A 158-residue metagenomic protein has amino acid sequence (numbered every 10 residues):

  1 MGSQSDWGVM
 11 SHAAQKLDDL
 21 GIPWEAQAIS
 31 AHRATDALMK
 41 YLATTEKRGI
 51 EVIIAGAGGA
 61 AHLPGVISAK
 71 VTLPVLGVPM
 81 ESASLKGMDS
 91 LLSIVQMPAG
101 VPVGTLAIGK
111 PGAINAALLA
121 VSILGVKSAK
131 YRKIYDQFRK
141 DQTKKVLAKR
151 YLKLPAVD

Functional and structural regions predicted by a protein language model:
M1-G8, H12, M88-D158: C-terminal binding/interaction regions
M1-R33: Glycine-rich phosphate/diphosphate-binding loop of Rossmann-like nucleotide-binding domains
Q4, I29-A31, G58-G59, M80-A83 (+1 more regions): Short, ordered loop/turn segments at secondary-structure junctions
D6-S11, T35-L38, A57-V66, L85-M88 (+1 more regions): Short glycine/serine/threonine-rich phosphate/pyrophosphate-binding segments that cradle anionic phosphate groups
E25, E51-I53, L73-G77, G100-T105 (+1 more regions): Structural motif
A26, H32, D36-L38, T45 (+2 more regions): Positively charged, small/polar-rich N-terminal and surface patches that mediate targeting and assembly and bind
Y41-M80: Glycine-rich phosphate-binding loop
K70-V95, A99: Glycine/small-residue-rich loop that forms an oxyanion/phosphate-binding "nest" at active or ligand-binding sites
